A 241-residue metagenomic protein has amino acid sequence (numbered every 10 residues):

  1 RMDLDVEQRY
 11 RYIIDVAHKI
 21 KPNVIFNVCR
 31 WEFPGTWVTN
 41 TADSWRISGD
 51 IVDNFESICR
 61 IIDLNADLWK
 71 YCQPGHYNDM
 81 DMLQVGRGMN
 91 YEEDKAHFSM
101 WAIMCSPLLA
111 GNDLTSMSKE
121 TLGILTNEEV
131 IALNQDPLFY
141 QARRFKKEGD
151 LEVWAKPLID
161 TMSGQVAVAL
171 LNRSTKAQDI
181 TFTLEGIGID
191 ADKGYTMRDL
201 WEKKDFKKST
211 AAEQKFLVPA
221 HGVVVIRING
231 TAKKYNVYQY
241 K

Functional and structural regions predicted by a protein language model:
R1-D5: The substrate-binding groove and active-site-proximal loops of carbohydrate-active enzymes, especially glycoside
Q8-D15, K19: Alpha-helical scaffolding segments of alpha/beta enzyme cores, especially the outer helices of TIM-barrel or partial
H18-K19, N23-D113: Glycan-recognition surfaces
A96-K146, V225: Catalytic cores of secreted or luminal carbohydrate-active enzymes
W101-M104, L109-G111, E148-I189: Carbohydrate-binding surface patches
V168, M197, H221: Hydrophobic, well-ordered secondary-structure elements that form the walls of internal hydrophobic environments
G186-K203: Solvent-exposed beta-hairpin/edge-strand motifs
K207-K241: C-terminal beta-strand-rich structural cap/linker in extracellular carbohydrate-active enzymes
